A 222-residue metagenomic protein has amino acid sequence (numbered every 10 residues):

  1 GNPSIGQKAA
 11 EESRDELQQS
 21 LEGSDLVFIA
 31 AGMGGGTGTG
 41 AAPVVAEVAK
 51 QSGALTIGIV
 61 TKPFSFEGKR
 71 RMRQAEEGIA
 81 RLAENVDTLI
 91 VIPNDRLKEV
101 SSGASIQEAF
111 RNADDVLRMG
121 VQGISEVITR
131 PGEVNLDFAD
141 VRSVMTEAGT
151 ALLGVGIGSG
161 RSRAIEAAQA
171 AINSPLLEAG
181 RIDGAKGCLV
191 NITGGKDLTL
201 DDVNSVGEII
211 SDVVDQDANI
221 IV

Functional and structural regions predicted by a protein language model:
G1-V222: Tubulin/FtsZ superfamily GTPase core signature
